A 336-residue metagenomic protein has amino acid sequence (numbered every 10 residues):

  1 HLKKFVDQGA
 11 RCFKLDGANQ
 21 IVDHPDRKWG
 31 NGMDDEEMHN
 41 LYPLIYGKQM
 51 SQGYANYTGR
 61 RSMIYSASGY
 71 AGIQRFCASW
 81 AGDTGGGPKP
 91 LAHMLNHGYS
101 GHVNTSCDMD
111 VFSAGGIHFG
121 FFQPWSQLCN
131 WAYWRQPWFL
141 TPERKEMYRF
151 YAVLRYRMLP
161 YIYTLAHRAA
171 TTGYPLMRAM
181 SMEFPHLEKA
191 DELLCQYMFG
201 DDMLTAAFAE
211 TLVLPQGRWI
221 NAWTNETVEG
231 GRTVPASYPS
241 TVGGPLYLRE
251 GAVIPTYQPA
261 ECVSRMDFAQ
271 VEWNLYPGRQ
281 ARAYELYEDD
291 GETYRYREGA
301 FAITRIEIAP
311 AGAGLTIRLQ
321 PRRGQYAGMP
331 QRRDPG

Functional and structural regions predicted by a protein language model:
H1-G244, R249: Catalytic-domain carbohydrate-binding cleft regions of carbohydrate-active enzymes
P245-G336: Accessory, solvent-exposed terminal regions and/or long lumenal/extracellular loops of proteins
